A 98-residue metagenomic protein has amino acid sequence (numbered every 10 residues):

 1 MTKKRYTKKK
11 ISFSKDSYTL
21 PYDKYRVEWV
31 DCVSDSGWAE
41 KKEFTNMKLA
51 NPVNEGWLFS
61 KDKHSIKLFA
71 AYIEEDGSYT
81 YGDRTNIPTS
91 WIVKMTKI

Functional and structural regions predicted by a protein language model:
T2-I98: Conserved RNA-binding domains used in RNP assembly and mRNA/RNA metabolism
